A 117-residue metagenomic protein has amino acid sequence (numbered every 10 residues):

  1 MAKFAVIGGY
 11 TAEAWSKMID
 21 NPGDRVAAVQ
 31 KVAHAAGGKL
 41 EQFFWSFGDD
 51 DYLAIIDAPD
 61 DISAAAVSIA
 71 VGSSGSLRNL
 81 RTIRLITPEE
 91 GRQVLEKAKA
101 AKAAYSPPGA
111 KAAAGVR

Functional and structural regions predicted by a protein language model:
M1-R117: A compositional/biophysical signature of low hydrophobicity enriched in polar/charged and small residues
